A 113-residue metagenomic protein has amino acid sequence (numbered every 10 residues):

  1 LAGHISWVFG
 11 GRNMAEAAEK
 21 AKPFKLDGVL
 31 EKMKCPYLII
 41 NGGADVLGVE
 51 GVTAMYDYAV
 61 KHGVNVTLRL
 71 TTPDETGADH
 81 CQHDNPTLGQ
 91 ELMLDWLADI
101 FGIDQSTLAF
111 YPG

Functional and structural regions predicted by a protein language model:
L1-V29: Mobile cap/lid helix-loop segments that gate and shape the active-site cleft of serine hydrolases
P23, N41-D45, D79, H83: Hydrophobic alpha-helical scaffolding
L30-K34, L47-G48, V60-G63: A structural signal for short secondary-structure junctions
M33, I39-N41: Short beta-strand/loop motif that positions the catalytic acidic residue of the alpha/beta-hydrolase fold
A44-A54: Conserved alpha/beta-hydrolase "acid-adjacent" motif
A54-D57, D95: Alpha-helical scaffolding segments of alpha/beta enzyme cores, especially the outer helices of TIM-barrel or partial
Y56-A78: Catalytic histidine neighborhood in serine/cysteine hydrolases with alpha/beta-hydrolase-type architecture
D79-G113: Catalytic active-site module of serine/aspartate enzymes centered on a nucleophile-bearing elbow/loop
